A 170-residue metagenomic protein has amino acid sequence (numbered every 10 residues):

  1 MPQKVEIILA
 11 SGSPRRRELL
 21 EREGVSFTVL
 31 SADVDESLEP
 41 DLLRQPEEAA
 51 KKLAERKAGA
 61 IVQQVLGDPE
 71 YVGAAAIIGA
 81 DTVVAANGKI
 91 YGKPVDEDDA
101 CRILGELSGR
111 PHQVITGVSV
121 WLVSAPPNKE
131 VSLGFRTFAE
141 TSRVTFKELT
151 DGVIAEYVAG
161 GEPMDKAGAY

Functional and structural regions predicted by a protein language model:
P2-I8, R15, E21-R22, R44-Y170: Anionic-ligand binding patches
V25: Glycine-rich, acidic and aromatic/proline-enriched surface loops and short helix-turn segments that act as binding
T28-E36: A short beta-strand-loop structural module common to alpha/beta enzyme folds
S37-E39, N128: Generic structural signal for helix capping and beta-alpha/helix-loop junctions
